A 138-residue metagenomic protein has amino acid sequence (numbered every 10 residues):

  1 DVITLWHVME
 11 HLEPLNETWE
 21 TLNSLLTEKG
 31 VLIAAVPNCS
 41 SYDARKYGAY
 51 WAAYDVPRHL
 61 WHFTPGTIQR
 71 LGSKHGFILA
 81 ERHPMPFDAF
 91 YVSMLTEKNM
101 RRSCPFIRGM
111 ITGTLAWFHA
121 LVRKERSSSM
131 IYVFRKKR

Functional and structural regions predicted by a protein language model:
D1-Y47, L60-H75, F87, S129-K137: Conserved SAM-binding loop
T4, Y50-Y54, T112, A116: Generic, low-specificity signal for short hydrophobic/alpha-helical stretches with a mild N-terminal bias, encompassing
W6, I33-A34, A52, R102-R108: N-terminal start-of-chain detector that recognizes signal peptides and the immediate post-cleavage beginning
V36, A49-P57, L121-R123: Generic structural signal for short, flexible, solvent-exposed coil/loop and linker residues
Y47-V56, L95-R102: Short glycine/proline- and charge-enriched loop/turn segments that cap or connect secondary-structure elements
I78: Residue-level detector of anion-binding/catalytic polar loops
E81-R138: A C-terminal cap/extension of S-adenosyl-L-methionine-dependent methyltransferases that defines the acceptor-substrate
